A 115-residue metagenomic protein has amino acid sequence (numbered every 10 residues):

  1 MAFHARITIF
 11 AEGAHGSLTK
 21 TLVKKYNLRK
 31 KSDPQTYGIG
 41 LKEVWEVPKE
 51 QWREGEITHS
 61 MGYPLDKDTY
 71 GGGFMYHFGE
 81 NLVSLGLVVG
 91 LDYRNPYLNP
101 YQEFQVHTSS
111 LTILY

Functional and structural regions predicted by a protein language model:
M1-L114: Predominantly flavin-linked oxidoreductase catalytic cores and closely associated redox partners
